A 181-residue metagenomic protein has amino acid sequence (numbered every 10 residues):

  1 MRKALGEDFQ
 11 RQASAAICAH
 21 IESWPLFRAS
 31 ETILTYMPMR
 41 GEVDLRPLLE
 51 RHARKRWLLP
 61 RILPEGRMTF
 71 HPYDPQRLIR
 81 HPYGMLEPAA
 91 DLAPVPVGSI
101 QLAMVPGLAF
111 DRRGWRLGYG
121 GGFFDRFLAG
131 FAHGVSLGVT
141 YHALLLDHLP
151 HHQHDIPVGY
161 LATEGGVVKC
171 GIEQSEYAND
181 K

Functional and structural regions predicted by a protein language model:
M1-S99: N-terminal active-site beta-alpha-beta segment that forms phosphate/nucleotide-binding and substrate-recognition loops
K3-A4, R54, A89, G98-A103 (+2 more regions): Surface-exposed, charge/polar-rich loops and edge strands
A13, I17, F123-F124, P157: Internal, well-ordered alpha-helical segments in soluble enzyme and binding-protein domains
M37, G107, G165: Glycine-rich, N-terminal phosphate-binding loop of Rossmann-like dinucleotide-binding domains
M39-G41, L108-R112: Short glycine-rich anion-binding loops that position phosphate/pyrophosphate groups of nucleotides and phosphorylated
L86, P106-A109: A structured binding-face within diverse protein domains that lines the active/interaction site
G120: Short polar/charged helix/loop
